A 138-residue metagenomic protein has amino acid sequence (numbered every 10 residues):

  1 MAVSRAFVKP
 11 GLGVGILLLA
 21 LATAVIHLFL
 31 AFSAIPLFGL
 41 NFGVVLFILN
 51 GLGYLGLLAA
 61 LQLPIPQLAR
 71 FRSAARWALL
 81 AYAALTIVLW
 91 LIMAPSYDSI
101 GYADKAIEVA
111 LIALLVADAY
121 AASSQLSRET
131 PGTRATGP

Functional and structural regions predicted by a protein language model:
M1-P138: Membrane-interface extramembranous regions
